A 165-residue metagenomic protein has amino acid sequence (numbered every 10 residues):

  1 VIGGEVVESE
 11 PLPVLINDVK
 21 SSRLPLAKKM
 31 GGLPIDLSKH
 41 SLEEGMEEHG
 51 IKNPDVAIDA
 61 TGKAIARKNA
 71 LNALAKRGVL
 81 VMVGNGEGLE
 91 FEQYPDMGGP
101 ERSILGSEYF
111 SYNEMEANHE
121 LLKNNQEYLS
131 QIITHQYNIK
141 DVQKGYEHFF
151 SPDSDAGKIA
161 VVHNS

Functional and structural regions predicted by a protein language model:
V1-H40: Mid-domain Rossmann-like dinucleotide-binding core that forms the NAD(H)/NADP(H) cofactor-binding site
G31, N53-D55: Local beta-strand N-terminus motif with an aromatic residue
S38, G62, N138-D141: Short loop/turn segments at beta->alpha junctions
S41-K52: Short amphipathic alpha-helix with an adjacent loop that forms part of the alpha/beta core around
G50, A73-A75, D153: A generic alpha-to-beta junction signature in SAM-dependent methyltransferases
D55-I58, V81: N-terminal Rossmann-like NAD(P) cofactor-binding module of classical short-chain dehydrogenase/reductase
A64-N125, H163-S165: Glycine-rich phosphate-binding loop and adjacent beta-alpha segment of Rossmann(oid) nucleotide-cofactor-binding
K68, M115-S165: C-terminal hydrophobic helical "lid"/dimerization subdomain of Rossmann-like NAD(P)H-dependent oxidoreductases
